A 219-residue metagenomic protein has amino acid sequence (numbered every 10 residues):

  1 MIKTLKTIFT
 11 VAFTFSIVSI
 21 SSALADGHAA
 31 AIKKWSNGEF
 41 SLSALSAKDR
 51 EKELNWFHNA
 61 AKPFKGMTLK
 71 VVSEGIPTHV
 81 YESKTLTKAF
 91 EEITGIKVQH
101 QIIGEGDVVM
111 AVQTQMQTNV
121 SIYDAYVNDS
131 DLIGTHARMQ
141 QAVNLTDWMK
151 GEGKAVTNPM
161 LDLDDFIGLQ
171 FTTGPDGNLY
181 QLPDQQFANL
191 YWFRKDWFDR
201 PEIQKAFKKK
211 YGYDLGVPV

Functional and structural regions predicted by a protein language model:
M1-F9: Bacterial N-terminal signal peptides that target proteins for export
T10-S19: Bacterial N-terminal signal peptides
A25-K70, E91, D176-N178: Immediate post-signal peptide segment of exported/extracytoplasmic ligand-binding proteins
E53-A60, P77-K97, D196: Short, polar/charged alpha-helical segment
K70-V72, Y126, P183: Short, well-ordered beta-strand segments
I76-H79, E105-V108, S130-G134, F187-L190 (+1 more regions): Solvent-exposed loop/turn segments at secondary-structure junctions within structured extracellular/periplasmic domains
K88-D164, P201: Extracytoplasmic "Venus flytrap"/periplasmic binding protein-like
Q101, T146-G153, Q170-V219: Helix-loop-helix "hinge/cap" segment bordering the ligand-binding cleft or interdomain interface
